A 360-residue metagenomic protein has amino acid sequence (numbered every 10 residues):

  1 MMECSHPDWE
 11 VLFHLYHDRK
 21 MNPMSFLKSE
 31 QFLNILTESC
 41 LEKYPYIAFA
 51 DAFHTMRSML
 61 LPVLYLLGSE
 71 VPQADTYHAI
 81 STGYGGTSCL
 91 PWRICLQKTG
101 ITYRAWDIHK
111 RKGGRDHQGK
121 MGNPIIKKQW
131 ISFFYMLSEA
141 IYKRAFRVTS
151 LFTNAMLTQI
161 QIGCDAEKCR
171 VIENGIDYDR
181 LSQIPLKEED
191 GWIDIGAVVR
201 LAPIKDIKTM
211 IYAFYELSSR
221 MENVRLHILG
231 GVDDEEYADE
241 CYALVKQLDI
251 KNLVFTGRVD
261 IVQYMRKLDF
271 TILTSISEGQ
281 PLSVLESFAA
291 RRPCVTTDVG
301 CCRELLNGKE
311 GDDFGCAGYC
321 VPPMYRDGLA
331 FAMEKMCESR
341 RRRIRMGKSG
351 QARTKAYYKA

Functional and structural regions predicted by a protein language model:
R93, A317, G328, K335 (+1 more regions): A short, well-ordered alpha-helix in the C-terminal region of glycosyltransferases
N154, G175: Carbohydrate-associated surface elements
R180, P185-E216, H227: Conserved donor-binding/catalytic core segment of Leloir-type glycosyltransferases
R225-E240: Glycosyltransferase donor-sugar binding loop
A238-R258: Nucleotide-activated donor-binding/catalytic signature segment of Leloir-type glycosyltransferases, i.e., the conserved
I276: Aromatic "clamp/platform" in nucleotide-sugar-dependent glycosyltransferases that forms part of the donor/acceptor
P293-T296, G300-N307: Short hydrophobic beta-strand element within catalytic cores of glycosyltransferases and related nucleotide-activated
G308-R326, K335-R340: Conserved acidic donor-binding segment of nucleotide-sugar-dependent glycosyltransferases
